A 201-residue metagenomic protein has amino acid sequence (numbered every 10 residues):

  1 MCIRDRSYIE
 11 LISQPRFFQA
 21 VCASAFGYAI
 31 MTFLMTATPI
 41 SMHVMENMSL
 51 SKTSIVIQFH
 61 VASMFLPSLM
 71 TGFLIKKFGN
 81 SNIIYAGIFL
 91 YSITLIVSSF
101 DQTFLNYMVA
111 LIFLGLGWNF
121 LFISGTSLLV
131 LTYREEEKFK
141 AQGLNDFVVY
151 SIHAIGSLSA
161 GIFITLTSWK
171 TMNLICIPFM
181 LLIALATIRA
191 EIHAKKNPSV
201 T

Functional and structural regions predicted by a protein language model:
R4-V21: Juxtamembrane intracellular "pre-TM" segments in multi-pass secondary transporters
F26-M35: Conserved extracellular-gate-facing transmembrane-helix segments in secondary transporters
T36-V56: Short amphipathic helix-loop junctions that connect adjacent transmembrane helices in Major Facilitator Superfamily/SLC
L66-N80, I164: Helix-to-loop junctions at the C-terminal end of transmembrane segments in multipass secondary transporters
N82-I96, I177: Structural signature of the two symmetry-related core transmembrane helices
F120-Y133: Intracellular juxtamembrane helix-capping segments at the cytosolic ends of symmetry-related transmembrane helices
E136-L166: A late C-terminal transmembrane helix in Major Facilitator Superfamily
I162-M180: A membrane-interface helix-boundary motif in multi-pass transporters
